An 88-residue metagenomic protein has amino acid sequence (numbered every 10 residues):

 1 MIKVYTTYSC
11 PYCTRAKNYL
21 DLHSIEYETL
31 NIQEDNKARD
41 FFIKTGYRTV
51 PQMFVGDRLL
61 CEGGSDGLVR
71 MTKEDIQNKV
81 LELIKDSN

Functional and structural regions predicted by a protein language model:
M1-I25: Local sequence-structure signature of Cys/Sec-based thiol-disulfide redox active-site neighborhoods
P11-T14, K37, G63: Residues that form or flank phosphate/diphosphate-binding pockets in enzymes that use nucleotide phosphates
N18-L20, K44, L68-V69: Short, glycine/charged-enriched secondary-structure capping and boundary segments
Y27-T29, L59: Conserved beta-strand scaffold positions in the cores of enzyme catalytic domains, especially in NTP/NDP-utilizing
L30-R48, E82-L83: Thioredoxin-like thiol-disulfide oxidoreductase module
P51-Q52: ATP-grasp fold ATP-binding core
V55-N88: Non-catalytic, surface beta->alpha helical segment in thiol-disulfide oxidoreductase systems
